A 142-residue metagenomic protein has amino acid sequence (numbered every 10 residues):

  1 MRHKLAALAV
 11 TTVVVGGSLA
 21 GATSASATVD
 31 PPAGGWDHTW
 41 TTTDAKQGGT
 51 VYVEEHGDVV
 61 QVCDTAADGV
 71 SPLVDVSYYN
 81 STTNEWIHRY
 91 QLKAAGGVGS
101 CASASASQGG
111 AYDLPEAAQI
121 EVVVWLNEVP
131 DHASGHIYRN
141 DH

Functional and structural regions predicted by a protein language model:
M1-A27: Secretory targeting and sorting signals
S26-H142: Post-signal peptide N-terminal regions of Sec-secreted extracellular proteins
